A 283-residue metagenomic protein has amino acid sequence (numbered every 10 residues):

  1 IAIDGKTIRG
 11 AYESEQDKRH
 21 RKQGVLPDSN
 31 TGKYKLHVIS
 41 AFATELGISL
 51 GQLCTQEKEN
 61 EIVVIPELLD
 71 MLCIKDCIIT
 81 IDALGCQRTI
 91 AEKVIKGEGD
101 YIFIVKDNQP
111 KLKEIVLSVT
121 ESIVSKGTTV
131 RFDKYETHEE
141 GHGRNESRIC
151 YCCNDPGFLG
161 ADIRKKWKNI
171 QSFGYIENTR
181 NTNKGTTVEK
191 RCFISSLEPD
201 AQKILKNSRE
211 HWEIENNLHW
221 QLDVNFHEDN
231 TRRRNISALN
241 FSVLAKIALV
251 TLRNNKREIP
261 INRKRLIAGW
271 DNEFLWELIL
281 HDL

Functional and structural regions predicted by a protein language model:
I1-I81, C86-T89, G97, E258: Conserved, well-structured functional cores that handle cations and Mg-NTP chemistry
D28-G32, N183-K184, R232-N240: Structural motif
D70, L117, E121-S125, L249 (+2 more regions): Generic secondary-structure signature for well-ordered alpha-helical cores
A91-G99, E121: Short, surface-exposed basic-aromatic patches at helix termini and helix-loop junctions that form
D100-V105: Short hydrophobic alpha-helical runs that function as membrane-insertion/retention elements
K106-R209: An anionic, glycine-rich sequence signature occurring as long contiguous blocks
I194, E198-R232: Short amphipathic alpha-helical "interface-anchor" segments enriched in bulky aromatics
Q221-L283: A short, flexible helix-boundary coil/loop motif
